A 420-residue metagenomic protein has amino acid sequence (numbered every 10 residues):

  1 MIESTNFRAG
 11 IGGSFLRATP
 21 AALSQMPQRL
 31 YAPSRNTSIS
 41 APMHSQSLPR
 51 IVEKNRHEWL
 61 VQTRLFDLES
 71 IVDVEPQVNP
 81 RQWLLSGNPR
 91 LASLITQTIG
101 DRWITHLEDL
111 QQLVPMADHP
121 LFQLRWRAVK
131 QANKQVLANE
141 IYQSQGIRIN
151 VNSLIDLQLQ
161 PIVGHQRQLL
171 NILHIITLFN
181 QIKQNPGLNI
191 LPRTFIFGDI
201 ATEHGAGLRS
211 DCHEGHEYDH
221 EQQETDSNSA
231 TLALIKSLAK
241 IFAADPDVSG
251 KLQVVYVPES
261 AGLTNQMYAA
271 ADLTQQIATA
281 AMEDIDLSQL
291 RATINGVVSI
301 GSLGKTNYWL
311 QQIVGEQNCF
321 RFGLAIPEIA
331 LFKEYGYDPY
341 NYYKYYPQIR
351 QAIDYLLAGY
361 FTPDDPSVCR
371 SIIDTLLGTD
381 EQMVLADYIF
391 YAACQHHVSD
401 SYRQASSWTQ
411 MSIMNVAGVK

Functional and structural regions predicted by a protein language model:
M1-K420: Catalytic cores of carbohydrate-active enzymes across secretory and cytosolic contexts
